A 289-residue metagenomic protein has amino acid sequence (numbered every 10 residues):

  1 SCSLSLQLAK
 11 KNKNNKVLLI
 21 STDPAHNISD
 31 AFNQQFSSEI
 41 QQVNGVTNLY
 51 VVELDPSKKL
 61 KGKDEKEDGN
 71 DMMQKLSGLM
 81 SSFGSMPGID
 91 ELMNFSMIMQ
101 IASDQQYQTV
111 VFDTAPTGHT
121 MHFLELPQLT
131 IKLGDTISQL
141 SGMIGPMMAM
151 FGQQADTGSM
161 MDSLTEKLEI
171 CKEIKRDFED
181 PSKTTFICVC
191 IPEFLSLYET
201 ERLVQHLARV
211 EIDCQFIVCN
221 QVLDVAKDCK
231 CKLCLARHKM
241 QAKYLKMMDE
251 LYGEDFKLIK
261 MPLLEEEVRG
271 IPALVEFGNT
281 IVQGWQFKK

Functional and structural regions predicted by a protein language model:
S3-K172: Nucleotide-state-sensitive switch-loop elements of NTP-binding domains
K175-K289: C-terminal lobe/tail of nucleotide-utilizing enzymes
